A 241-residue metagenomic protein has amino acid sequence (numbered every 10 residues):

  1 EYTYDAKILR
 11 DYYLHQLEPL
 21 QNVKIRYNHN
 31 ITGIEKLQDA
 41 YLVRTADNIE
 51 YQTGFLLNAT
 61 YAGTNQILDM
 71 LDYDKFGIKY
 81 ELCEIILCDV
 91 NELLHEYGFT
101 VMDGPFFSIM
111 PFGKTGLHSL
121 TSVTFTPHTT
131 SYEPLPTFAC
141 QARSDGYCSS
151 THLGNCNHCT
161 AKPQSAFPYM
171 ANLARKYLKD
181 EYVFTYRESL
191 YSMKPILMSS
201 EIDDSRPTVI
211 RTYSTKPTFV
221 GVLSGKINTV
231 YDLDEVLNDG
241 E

Functional and structural regions predicted by a protein language model:
E1-M70, V230-N238: Helical element adjacent to the flavin cofactor pocket in flavoenzyme catalytic cores
I34-L37, M110-F112, R211-Y213: Short beta-strand micro-motifs enriched in acidic
Q38-L42, T115-S119, P217-F219: A generic structural signal for beta-strand entry/edge sites
R44-I49, L120-T129, S224-I227: Secondary-structure transition/turn motif
I49-M102, F106, F112-L117, C140 (+1 more regions): Central helical "cap/lid" subdomain
T115-G116, T126-K194: Flavin-binding catalytic cores
T121-S122, T130-E133, D232-D234: Short conserved micro-motifs at the rims of enzyme active sites and ligand-binding pockets
P168-E241: C-terminal catalytic lobe of FAD-dependent flavoproteins
